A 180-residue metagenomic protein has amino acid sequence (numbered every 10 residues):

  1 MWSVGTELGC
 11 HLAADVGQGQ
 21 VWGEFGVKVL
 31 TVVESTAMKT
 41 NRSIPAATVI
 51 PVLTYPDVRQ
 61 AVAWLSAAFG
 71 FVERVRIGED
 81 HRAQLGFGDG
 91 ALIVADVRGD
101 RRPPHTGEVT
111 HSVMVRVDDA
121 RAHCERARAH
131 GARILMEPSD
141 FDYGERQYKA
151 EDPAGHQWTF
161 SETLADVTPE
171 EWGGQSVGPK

Functional and structural regions predicted by a protein language model:
V32-V52, V62-E151, S161-K180: Vicinal oxygen chelate
T54-D57: Short, surface-exposed ligand-recognition loops at beta-strand->loop->(often short) alpha-helix junctions that present
